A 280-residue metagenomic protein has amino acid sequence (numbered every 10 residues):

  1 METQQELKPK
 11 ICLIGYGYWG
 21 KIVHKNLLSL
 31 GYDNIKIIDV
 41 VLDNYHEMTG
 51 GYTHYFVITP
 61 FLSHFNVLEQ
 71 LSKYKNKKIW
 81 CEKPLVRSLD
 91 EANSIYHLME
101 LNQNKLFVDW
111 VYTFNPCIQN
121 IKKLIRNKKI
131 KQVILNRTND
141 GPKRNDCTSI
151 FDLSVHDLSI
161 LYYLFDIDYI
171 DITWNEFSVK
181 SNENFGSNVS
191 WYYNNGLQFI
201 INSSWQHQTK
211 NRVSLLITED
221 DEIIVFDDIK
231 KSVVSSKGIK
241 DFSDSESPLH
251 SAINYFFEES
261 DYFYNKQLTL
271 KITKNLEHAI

Functional and structural regions predicted by a protein language model:
M1-Q5, L13, L28, D43-H46 (+6 more regions): C-terminal helix-rich "cap/oligomerization" subdomain common to oxidoreductases
K10-V23: Glycine-rich adenosine-cofactor-binding loop
I22, S29-E47: NAD(P)-binding Rossmann-fold cofactor-contacting core
H54-V57, F61, F65-W110: Beta-strand-loop-alpha-helix segment that lines the small-molecule cofactor/substrate pocket of alpha/beta enzymes
V86-P142: A contiguous active-site-proximal alpha/beta segment in oxidoreductase catalytic domains
G141-T209: Rossmann-like dinucleotide-binding domain that binds NAD(P)(H)
V179-N184, N194-F257, F263-K266: NAD(P)-dinucleotide binding in Rossmann-like oxidoreductases
